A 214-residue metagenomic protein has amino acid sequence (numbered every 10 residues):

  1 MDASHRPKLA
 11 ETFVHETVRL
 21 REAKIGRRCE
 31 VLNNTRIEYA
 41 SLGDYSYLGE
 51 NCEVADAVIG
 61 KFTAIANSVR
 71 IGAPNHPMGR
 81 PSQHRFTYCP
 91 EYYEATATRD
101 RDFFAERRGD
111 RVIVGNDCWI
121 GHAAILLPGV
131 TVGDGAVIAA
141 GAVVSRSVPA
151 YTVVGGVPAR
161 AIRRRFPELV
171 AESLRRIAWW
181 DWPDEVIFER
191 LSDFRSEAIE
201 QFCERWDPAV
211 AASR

Functional and structural regions predicted by a protein language model:
D2, R6-I25, E30-L42, Y47-V130: Flexible, glycine/small-residue-enriched loop-and-beta-strand segment within the central core of proteins
A10, V14-H15, Q83-L126, V157-R214: C-terminal segments of enzyme domains that contribute to small-molecule binding surfaces
T35, A142-V144: Short, polar loop motifs at secondary-structure junctions
N75-P77, V148, R164-F166: Conserved catalytic-core motifs of eukaryotic protein kinase domains, centered on the activation segment
G79, R146, A150-T152, R160: Glycine-centered loop/turn positions within well-structured domains that cap or flank conserved ligand/cofactor-binding
H122, A140, A150: Catalytic-loop Lys-Pro-X-Asn motif of eukaryotic-like protein kinases
L126-A136, S145: Beta-rich strand-turn-strand
I138, G156: Conserved G/P- and acidic residue-centered "switch" motifs that form tight phosphate/ATP-binding loops in soluble
